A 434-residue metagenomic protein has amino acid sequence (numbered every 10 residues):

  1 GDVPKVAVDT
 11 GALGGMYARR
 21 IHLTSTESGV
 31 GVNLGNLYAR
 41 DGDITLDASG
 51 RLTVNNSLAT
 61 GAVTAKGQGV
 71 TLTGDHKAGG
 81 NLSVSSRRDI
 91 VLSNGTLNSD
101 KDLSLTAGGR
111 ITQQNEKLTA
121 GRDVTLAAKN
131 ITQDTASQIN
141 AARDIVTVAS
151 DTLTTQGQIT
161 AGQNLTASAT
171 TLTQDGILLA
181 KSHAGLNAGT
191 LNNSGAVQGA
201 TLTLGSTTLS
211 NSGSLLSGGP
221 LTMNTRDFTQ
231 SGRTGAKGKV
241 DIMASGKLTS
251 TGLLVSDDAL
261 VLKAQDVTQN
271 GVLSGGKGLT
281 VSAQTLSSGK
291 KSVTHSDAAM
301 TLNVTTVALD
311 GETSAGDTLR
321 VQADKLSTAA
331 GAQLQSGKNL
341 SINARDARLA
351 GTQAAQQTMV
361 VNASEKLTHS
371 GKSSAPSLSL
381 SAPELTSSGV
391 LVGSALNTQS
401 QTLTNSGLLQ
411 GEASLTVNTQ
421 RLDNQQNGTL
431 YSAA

Functional and structural regions predicted by a protein language model:
G1, R19-E27, G42-A48, G61-Q68 (+20 more regions): Well-ordered beta-strand segments characteristic of repetitive beta-sheet solenoids
V6-G15, G31-A39, T53-A59, T71-K77 (+18 more regions): Short, T/G/N/S-enriched strand-turn elements that build extracellular solenoid repeat scaffolds
